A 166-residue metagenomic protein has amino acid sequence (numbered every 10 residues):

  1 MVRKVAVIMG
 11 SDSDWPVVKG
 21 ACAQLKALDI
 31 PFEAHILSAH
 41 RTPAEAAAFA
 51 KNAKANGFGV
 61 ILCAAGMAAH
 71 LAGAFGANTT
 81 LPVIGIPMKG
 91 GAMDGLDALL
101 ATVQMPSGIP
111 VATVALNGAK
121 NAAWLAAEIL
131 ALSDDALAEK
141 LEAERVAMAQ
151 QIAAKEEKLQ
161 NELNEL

Functional and structural regions predicted by a protein language model:
R3-R41: Glycine-rich phosphate/diphosphate-binding loop of Rossmann-like nucleotide-binding domains
D14-V18, T42-A46, A65-A74, M93-L96 (+1 more regions): Short glycine/serine/threonine-rich phosphate/pyrophosphate-binding segments that cradle anionic phosphate groups
A34-A55: N-terminal beta-loop-helix "entrance" segment that forms/cooperates in small-molecule cofactor or anionic ligand
F49-P87: Glycine-rich phosphate-binding loop
M67, N78-V103, S107: Glycine/small-residue-rich loop that forms an oxyanion/phosphate-binding "nest" at active or ligand-binding sites
M93-E139: Short, glycine-/small-residue-rich phosphate/pyrophosphate-handling segment
L130-L166: Glycine-rich phosphate/pyrophosphate-binding loop and the adjoining helix
